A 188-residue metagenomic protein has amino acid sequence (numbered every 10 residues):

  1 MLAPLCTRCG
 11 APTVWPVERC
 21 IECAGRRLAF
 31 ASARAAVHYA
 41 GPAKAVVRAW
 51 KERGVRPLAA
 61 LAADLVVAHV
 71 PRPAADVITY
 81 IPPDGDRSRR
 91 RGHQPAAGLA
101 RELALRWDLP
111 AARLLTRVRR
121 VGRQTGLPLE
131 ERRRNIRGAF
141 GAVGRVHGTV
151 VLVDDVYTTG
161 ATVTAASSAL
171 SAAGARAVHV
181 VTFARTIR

Functional and structural regions predicted by a protein language model:
M1-R188: Glycine-rich phosphate/pyrophosphate-handling loop used in enzymes and phosphotransfer proteins
